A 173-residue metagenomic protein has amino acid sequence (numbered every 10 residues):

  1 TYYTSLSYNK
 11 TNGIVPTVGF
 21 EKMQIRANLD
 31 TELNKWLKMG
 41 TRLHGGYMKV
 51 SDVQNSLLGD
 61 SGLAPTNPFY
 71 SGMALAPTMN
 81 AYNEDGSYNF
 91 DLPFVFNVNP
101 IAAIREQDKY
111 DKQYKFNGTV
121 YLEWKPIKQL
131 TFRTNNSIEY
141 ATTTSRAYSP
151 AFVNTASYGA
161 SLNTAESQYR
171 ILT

Functional and structural regions predicted by a protein language model:
T1, G13-V18, Q24, N28-N117 (+1 more regions): Surface-exposed loop/interface segments of Gram-negative outer-membrane beta-barrel transport/assembly proteins
S5, N28, T119-Y121, K125: Outer-membrane beta-barrel architecture
L6-N12: Transmembrane beta-strand segments that form the barrel wall of outer-membrane beta-barrel proteins
N34, K125-I127: Outer-membrane beta-barrel channels and translocator barrels
L130: An active-site-proximal structural segment forming one wall of the substrate-binding cleft that immediately precedes
